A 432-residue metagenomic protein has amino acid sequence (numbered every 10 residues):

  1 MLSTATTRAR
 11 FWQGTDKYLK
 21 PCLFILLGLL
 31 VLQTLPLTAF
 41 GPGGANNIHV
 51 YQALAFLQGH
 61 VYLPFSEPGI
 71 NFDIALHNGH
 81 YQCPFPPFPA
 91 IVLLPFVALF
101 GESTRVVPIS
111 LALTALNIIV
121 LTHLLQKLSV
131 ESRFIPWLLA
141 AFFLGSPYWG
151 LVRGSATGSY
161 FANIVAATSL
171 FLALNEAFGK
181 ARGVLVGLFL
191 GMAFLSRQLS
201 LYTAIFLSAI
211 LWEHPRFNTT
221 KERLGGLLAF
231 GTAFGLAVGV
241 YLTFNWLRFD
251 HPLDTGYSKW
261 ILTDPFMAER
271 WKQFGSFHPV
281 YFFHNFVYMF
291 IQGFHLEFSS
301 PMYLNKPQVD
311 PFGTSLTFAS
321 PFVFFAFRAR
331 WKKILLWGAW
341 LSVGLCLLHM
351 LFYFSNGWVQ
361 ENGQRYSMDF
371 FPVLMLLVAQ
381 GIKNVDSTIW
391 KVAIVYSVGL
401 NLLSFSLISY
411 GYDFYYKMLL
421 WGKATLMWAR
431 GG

Functional and structural regions predicted by a protein language model:
M1-G432: Membrane-proximal envelope and lipid/glycan-remodeling enzymes
